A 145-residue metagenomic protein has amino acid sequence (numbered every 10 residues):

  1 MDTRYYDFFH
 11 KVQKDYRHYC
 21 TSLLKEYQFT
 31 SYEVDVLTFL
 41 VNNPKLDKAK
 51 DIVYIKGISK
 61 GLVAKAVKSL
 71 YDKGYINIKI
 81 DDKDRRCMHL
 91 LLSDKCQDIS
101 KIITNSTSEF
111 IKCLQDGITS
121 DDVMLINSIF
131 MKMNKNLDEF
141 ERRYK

Functional and structural regions predicted by a protein language model:
M1-Y27, K73-Y75: N-terminal leader segment of winged-helix/HTH proteins
D7, D35, M124: Active-site phosphate/pyrophosphate-handling residues
F9, L37-L40, F130: Hydrophobic structural patches
R17, S69-S128: Charged, amphipathic alpha-helical coiled-coil/dimerization segments
H18-L62: N-terminal helix-turn-helix DNA-binding core of bacterial DNA-binding proteins
S22, S69, K132: Alpha-helical DNA-recognition elements
S120-K145: C-terminal regulatory/oligomerization modules of transcriptional regulators
